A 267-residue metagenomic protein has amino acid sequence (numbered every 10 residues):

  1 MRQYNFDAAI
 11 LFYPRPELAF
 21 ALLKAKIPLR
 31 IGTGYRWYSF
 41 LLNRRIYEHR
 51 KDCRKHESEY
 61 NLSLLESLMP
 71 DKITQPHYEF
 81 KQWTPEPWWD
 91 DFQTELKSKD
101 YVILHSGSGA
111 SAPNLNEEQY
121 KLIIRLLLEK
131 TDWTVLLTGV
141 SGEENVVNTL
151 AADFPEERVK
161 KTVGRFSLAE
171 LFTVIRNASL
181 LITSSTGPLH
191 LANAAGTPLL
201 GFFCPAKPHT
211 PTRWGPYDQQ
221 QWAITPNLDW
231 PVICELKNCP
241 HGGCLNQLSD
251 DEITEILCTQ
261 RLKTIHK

Functional and structural regions predicted by a protein language model:
M1-K267: Catalytic machinery of carbohydrate-active enzymes, primarily nucleotide-sugar-dependent glycosyltransferases
